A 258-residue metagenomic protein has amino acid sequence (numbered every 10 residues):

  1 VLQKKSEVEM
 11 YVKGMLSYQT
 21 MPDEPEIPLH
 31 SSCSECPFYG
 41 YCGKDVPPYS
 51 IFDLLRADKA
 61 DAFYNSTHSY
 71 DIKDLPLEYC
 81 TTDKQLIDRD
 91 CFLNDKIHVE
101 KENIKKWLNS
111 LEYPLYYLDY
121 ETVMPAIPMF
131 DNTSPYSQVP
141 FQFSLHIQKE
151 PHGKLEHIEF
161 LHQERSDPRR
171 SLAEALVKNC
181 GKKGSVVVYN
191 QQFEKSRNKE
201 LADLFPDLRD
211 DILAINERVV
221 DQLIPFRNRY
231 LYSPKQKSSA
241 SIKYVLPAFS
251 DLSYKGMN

Functional and structural regions predicted by a protein language model:
V1-V12, H157-N258: Conserved DEDDh/DEDDy metal-dependent 3′-5′ exonuclease domain
V8-D23, K101: Phosphate-interacting basic helix/loop segments used at nucleotide- and nucleic-acid interfaces
S17-I51: Cysteine-cluster motifs in flexible loop/terminal segments that predominantly coordinate metals
C36, D58, Y64-N65, V187 (+1 more regions): Conserved structural-core and active-site-/substrate-pathway-adjacent residues in large, well-folded domains of enzymes
Y41, Y120-V123, Q148-E150, Q191-F193 (+1 more regions): An acidic- and aromatic-residue-enriched active-site/binding cleft used to recognize and process polar
K44-V46, F63-Y64, P125-P128, R197: Short helix/loop capping segments that flank catalytic or ligand/cofactor-binding pockets
S50, L54-P114: N-terminal accessory regions of nucleic-acid-interacting proteins
N103-K182: Conserved RNase H-like, two-metal-ion catalytic cores of nucleic-acid enzymes
